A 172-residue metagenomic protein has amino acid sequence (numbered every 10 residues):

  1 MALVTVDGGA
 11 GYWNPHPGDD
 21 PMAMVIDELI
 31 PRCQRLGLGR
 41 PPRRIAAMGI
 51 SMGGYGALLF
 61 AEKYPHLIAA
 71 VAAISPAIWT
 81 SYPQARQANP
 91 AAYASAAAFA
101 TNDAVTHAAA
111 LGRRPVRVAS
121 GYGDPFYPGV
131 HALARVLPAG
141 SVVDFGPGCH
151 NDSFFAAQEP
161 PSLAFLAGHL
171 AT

Functional and structural regions predicted by a protein language model:
M1-T172: Non-catalytic cap/lid and distal C-terminal segments of serine-dependent acyl enzymes
